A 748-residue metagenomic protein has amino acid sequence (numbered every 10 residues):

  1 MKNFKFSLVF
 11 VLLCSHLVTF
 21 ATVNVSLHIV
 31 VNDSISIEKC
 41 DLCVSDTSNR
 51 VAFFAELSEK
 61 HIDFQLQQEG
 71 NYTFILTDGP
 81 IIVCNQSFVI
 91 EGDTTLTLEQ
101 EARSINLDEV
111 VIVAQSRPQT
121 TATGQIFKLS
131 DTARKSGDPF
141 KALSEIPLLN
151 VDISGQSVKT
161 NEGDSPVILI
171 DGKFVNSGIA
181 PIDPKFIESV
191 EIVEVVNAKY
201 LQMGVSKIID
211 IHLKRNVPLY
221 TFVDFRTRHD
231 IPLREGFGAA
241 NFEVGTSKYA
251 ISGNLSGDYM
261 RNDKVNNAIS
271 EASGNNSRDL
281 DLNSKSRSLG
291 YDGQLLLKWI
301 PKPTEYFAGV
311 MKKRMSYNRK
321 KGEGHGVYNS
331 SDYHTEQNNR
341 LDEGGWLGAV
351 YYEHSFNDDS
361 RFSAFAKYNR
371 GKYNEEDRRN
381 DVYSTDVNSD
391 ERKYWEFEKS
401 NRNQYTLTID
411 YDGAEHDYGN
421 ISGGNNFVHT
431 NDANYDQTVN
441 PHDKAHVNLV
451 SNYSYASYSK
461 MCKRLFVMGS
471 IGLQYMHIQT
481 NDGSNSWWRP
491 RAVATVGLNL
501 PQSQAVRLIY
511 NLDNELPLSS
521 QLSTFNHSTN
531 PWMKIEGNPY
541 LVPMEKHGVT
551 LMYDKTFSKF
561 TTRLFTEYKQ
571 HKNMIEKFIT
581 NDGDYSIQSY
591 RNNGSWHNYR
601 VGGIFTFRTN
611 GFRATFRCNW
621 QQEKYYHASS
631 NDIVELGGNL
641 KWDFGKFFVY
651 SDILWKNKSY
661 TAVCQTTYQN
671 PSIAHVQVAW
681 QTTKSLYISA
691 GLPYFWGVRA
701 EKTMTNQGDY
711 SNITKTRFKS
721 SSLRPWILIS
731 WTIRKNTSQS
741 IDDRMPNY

Functional and structural regions predicted by a protein language model:
L42-C43, T77-P80, T95-D131, E194: Short, acidic, small-residue-rich periplasmic hinge/interaction motif at the N-terminus of Gram-negative outer-membrane
T95-E99, V113, P139-A142, S157-K159 (+3 more regions): N-terminal periplasmic accessory domains that precede and gate Gram-negative outer-membrane beta-barrel machines
D152-V196: Periplasmic plug
Q202-I209, V217-N266, S288-D292, T304: Outer-membrane beta-barrel translocator/receptor signature
G290-S316, N338-V493, G497-R507, F557-Y568 (+1 more regions): Face-selective signature of the C-terminal outer-membrane beta-barrel domain
G345, N514-R563, Q570, Q588-R600 (+2 more regions): Outer-membrane beta-barrel signature, preferentially recognizing the C-terminal barrel domain of Gram-negative
K372, H477, Q502-H547, Y568-G583 (+1 more regions): Surface-exposed extracellular loop regions of Gram-negative outer-membrane beta-barrel proteins, predominantly
T495, T716-Y748: Outer-membrane beta-barrel "beta-signal"
